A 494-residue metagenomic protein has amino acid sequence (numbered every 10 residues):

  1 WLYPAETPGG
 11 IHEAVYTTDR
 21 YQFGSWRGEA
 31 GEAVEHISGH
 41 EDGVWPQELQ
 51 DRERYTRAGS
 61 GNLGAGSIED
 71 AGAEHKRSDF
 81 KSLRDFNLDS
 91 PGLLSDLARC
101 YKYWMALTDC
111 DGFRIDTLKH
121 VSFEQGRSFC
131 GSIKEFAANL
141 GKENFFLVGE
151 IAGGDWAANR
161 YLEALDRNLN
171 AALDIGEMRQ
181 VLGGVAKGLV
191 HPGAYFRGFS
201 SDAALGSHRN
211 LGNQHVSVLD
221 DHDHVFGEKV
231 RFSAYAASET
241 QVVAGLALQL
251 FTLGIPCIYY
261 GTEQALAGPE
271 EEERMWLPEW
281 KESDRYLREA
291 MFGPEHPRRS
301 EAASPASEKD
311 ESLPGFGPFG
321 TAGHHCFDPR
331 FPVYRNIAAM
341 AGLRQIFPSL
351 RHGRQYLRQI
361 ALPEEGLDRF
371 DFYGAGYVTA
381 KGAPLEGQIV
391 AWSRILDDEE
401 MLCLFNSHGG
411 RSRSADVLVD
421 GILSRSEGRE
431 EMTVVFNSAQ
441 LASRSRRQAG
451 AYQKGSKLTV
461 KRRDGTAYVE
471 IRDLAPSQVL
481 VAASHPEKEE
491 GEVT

Functional and structural regions predicted by a protein language model:
W1-G24, R99-L211, H215, S238-E239 (+6 more regions): Active-site-proximal helices and loops of the catalytic beta/alpha 8
Q47-A98, L107: Chitinase-like catalytic core of GlcNAc-active glycosidases
C110, G254-I255: A structural motif
R209-A236: Active-site clefts of carbohydrate-active enzymes
S217, I255-P256: Catalytic-domain carbohydrate-binding cleft regions of carbohydrate-active enzymes
F251: Conserved active-site segments centered on acidic
L404: Short hydrophobic beta-strand that contains or immediately precedes a catalytic carboxylate
R447-T494: C-terminal beta-strand-rich structural cap/linker in extracellular carbohydrate-active enzymes
